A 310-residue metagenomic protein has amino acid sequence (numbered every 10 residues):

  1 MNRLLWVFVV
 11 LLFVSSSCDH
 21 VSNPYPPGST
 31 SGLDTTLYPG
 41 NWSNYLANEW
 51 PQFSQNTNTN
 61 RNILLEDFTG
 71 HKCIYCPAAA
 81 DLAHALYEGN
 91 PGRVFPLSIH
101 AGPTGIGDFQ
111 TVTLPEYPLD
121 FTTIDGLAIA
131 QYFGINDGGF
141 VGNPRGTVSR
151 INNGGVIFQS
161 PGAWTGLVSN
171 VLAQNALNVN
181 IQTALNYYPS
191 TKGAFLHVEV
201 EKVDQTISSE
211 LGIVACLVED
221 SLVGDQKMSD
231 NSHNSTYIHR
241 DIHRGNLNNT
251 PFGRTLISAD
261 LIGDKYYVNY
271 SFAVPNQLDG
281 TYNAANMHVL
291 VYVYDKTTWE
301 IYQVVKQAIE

Functional and structural regions predicted by a protein language model:
N2-Q52: Bacterial Sec-dependent N-terminal signal peptides
F13, F68-H71, V141: Disulfide-bonded cysteine motifs in exported proteins
P24, E88, N136-G138: Short, charge-rich binding segments
L33-N56, Y294-E310: A recurrent domain-boundary module in secreted/ectodomain proteins
G40, F53-G105: Local sequence-structure signature of Cys/Sec-based thiol-disulfide redox active-site neighborhoods
S98-I99, T104-E310: Short, conserved sequence motifs used for protein processing/export or organelle targeting and for catalysis
